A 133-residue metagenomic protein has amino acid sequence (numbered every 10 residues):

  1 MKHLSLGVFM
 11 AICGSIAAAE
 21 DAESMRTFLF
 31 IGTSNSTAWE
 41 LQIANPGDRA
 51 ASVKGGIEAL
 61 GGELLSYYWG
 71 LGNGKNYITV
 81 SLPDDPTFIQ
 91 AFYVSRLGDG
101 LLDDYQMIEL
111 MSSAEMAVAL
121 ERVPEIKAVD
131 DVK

Functional and structural regions predicted by a protein language model:
M1-L4: Positively charged n-region of N-terminal signal peptides that target proteins for export
M10-A18: Hydrophobic h-region of N-terminal signal peptides that target proteins for export in Gram-negative bacteria
A11, S95-R96, V123-I126: Alpha-helix boundary/capping residues
A18-L65, G70-G74, P86-F88, S113-K133: Short S/T/G/P-rich N-terminal loop/turn motif that feeds into the first structured element of a domain
D21, P83-A114: An amphipathic, aromatic/His-enriched active-site/gating alpha helix that lines ligand/cofactor pockets
T33, T79-S81: Short hydrophobic/aromatic beta-strand micro-patches that form the beta-sheet surface supporting nucleotide- or nucleic
Y67-Y68, Y77, Y93, Y105: Sequence-level detector for tyrosine residue identity
